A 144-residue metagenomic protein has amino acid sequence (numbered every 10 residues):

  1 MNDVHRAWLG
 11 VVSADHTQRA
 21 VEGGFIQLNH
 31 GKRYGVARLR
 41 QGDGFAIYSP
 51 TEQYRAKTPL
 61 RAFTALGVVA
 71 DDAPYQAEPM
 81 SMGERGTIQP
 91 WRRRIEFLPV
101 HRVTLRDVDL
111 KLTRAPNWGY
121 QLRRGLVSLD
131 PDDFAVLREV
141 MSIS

Functional and structural regions predicted by a protein language model:
M1-Q41, A46, L112-A115, D130 (+1 more regions): Compositionally biased, charged N-terminal/linker segments
V36-L39, A56-R61: Short, conserved, surface-exposed binding loops centered on an aromatic residue
G44, P50, D72: An acidic- and aromatic-residue-enriched active-site/binding cleft used to recognize and process polar
A46-I47, T64: Hydrophobic beta-strand signal
S49-R55: Short, charged beta-turn/beta-strand-edge "cap" motif at the junction between a beta-strand and an adjacent loop
P59-P131: Aromatic- and Lys/Arg-enriched surface recognition patch
